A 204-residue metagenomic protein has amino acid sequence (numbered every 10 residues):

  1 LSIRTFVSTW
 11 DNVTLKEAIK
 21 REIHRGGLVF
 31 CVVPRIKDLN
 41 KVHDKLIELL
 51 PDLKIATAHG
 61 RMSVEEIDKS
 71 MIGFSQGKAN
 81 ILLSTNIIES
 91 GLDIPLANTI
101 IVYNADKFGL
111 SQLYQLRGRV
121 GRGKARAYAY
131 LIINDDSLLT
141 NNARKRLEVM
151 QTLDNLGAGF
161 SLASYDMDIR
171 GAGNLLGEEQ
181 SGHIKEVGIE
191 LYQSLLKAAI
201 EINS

Functional and structural regions predicted by a protein language model:
L1-T5: P-loop NTPase switch/communication element
F6-D11: Short acidic-hydrophobic, aromatic-tinged amphipathic segments that line or gate anion-handling sites
N12-P34, D38-S204: C-terminal helicase module of SF1/SF2 nucleic-acid helicases/translocases
